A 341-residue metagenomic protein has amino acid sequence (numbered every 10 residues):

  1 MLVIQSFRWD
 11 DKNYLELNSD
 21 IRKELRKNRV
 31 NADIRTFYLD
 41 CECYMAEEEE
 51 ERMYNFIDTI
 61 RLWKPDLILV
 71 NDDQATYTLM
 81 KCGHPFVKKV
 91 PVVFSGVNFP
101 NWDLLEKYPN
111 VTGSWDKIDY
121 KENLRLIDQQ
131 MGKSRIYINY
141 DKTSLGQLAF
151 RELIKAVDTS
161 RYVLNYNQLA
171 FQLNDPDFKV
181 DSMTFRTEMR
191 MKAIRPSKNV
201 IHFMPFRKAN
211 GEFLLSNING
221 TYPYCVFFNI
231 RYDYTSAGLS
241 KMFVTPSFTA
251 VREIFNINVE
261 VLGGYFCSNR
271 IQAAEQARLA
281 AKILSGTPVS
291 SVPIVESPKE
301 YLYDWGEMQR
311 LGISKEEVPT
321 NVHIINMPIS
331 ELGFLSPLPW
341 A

Functional and structural regions predicted by a protein language model:
L2-A341: Short hydrophobic alpha-helices and adjacent helix-cap/hinge residues
